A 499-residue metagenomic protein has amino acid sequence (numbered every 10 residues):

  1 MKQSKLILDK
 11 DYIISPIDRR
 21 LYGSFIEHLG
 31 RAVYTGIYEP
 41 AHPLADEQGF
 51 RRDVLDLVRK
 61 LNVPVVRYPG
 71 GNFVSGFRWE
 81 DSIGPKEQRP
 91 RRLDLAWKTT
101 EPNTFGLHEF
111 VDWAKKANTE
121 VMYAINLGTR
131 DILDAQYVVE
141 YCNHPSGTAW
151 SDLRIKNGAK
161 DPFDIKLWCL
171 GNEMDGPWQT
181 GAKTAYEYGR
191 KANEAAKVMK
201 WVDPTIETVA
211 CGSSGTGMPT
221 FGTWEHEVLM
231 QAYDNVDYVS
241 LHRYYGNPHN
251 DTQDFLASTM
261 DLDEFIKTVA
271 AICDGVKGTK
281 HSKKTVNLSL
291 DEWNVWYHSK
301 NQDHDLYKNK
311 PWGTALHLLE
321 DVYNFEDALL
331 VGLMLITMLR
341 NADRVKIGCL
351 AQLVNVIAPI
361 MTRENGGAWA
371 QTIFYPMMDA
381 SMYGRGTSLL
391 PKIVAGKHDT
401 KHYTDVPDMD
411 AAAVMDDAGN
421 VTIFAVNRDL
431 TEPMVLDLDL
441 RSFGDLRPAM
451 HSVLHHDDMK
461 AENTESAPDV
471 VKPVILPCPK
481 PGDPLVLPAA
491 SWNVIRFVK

Functional and structural regions predicted by a protein language model:
M1-W224, L229-Y238, L262-D263, K267-K300 (+2 more regions): Non-catalytic accessory regions flanking glycosidase/transglycosidase catalytic cores in CAZymes
H242-A257: Active-site His/acidic residue clusters
